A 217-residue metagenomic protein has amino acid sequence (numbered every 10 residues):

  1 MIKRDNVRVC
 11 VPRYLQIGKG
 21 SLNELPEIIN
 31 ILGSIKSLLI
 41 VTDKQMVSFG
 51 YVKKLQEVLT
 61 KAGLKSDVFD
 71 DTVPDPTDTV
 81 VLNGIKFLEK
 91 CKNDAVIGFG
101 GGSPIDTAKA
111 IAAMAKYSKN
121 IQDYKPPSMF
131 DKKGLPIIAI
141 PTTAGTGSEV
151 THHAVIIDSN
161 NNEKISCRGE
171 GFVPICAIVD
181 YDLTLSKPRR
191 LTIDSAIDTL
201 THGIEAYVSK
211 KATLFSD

Functional and structural regions predicted by a protein language model:
M1-A95: ATP/NTP phosphate-donor binding region
Y14-G18, V47, V73-P76, S103 (+3 more regions): Catalytic cores of large soluble enzymes that bind and process phosphate-bearing ligands
Q16, S48, V96-G100, T143-G145 (+2 more regions): Short glycine/serine/threonine-biased micro-segments
G20, G50, K54, P76-T79 (+4 more regions): Conserved active-site and cofactor/substrate-binding residues in soluble primary-metabolism enzymes
N23, V47, S103-I105, A144-T146 (+2 more regions): Glycine-rich nucleotide phosphate-binding loop and flanking beta-alpha elements of Rossmann-like dinucleotide-binding
L25, G50, T107-K109, A113 (+3 more regions): Active-site-proximal flexible loops/turns
T79-Y181: Glycine/threonine-rich beta-strand-loop-alpha-helix active-site module that forms ligand/phosphate-binding
H153-D217: Carboxylate- and glycine-rich phosphate/diphosphate-binding segment that chelates Mg2+/Mn2+
